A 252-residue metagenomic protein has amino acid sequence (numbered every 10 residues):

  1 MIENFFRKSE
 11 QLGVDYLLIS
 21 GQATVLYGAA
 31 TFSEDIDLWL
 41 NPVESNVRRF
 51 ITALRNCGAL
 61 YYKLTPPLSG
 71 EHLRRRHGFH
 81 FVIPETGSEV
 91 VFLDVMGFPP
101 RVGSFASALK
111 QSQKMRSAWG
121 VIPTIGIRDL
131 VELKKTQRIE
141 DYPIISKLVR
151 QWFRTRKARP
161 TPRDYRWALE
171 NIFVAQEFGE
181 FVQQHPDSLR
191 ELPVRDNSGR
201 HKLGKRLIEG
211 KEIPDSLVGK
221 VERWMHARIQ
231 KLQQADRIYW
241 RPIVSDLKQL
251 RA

Functional and structural regions predicted by a protein language model:
M1-A252: Compositionally biased terminal segments of proteins
